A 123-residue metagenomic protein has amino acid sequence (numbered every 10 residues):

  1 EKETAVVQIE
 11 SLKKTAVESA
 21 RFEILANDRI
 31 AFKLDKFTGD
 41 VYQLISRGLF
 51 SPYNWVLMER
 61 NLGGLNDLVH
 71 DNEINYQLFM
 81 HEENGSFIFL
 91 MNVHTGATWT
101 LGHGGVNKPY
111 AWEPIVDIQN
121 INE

Functional and structural regions predicted by a protein language model:
K2-I24: N-terminal low-complexity, Pro/Thr/Ser-rich intrinsically disordered segments that act as propeptides or flexible
F22-L25, F79-E82: Structural signature of eukaryotic scaffold interfaces centered on beta-propeller domains
I30-A31, T38-V41, G48-F50, A97: Primarily extracytoplasmic ectodomains and periplasmic/lumenal surface modules that are beta-strand-rich
I30-F37, S86-V93: Short beta-strand motif characteristic of blades in beta-propeller domains
D35, I45, N92, G102-H103: Structural recognition of the beta-propeller blade-terminating site
S46-N72, P114-E123: A low-complexity, Ser/Thr/Gly/Pro-enriched, surface-exposed linker/loop concept that marks segments flanking
D67-M80, S86-L90: Functional cores of ribonucleases/endoribonucleases
A97-G105: Short, exposed beta-strand-loop hairpins at the edges of beta-sheets in extracellular/periplasmic proteins
